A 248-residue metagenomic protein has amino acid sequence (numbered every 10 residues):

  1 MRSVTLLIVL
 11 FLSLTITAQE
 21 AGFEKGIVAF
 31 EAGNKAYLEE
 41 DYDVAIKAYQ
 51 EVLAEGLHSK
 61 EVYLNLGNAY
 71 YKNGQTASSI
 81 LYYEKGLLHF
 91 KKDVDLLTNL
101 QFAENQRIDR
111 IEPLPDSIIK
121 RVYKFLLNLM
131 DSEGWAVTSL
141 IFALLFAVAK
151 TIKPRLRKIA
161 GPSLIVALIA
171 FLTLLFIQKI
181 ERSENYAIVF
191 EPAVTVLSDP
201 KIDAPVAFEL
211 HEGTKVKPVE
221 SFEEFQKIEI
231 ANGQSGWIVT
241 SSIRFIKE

Functional and structural regions predicted by a protein language model:
T76, P154-V194, S198-F208, K217-V219 (+1 more regions): Boundary regions of SH3-family modules and the immediately adjacent low-complexity/disordered segments in eukaryotic
D109-I152: Membrane-embedded alpha-helical segments of integral membrane proteins
